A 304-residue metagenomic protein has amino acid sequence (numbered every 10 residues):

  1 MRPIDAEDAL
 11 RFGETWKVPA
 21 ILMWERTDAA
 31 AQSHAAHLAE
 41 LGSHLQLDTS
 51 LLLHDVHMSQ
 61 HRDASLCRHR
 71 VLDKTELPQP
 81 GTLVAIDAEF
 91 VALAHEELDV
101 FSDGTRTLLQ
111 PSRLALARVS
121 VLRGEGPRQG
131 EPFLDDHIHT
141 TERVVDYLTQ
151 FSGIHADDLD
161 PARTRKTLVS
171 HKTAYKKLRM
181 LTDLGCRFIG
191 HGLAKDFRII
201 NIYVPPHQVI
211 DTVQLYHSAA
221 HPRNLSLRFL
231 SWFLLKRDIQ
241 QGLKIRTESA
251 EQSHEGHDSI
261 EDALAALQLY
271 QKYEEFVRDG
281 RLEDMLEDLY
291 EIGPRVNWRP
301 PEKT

Functional and structural regions predicted by a protein language model:
M1-D55: Conserved catalytic-core surface of thiol
T15-W16, L77-Q79, M180-L184: Flexible, charged surface loops at secondary-structure boundaries
A20, G81, V119: Residue-level detector of short, conserved catalytic/binding motifs and their immediate flanks
E25-T27, E89, G124: Structured loops at beta-to-helix junctions and adjacent beta-edge loops in soluble globular domains
A30, H37-S65, T167, H171 (+2 more regions): Long, low-complexity, charge-dense
H34, L47-A115: Entry/capping segment at the start of metal-dependent catalytic domains with acidic active-site entry clusters
L66-K74, T164-R179: A short, well-structured juxtamembrane/interface segment
S112-R118, R123-E125, Q129-D158, Y175-T304: Metal-dependent phosphoesterase core characteristic of DEDDh/y 3'-5' exonuclease domains
